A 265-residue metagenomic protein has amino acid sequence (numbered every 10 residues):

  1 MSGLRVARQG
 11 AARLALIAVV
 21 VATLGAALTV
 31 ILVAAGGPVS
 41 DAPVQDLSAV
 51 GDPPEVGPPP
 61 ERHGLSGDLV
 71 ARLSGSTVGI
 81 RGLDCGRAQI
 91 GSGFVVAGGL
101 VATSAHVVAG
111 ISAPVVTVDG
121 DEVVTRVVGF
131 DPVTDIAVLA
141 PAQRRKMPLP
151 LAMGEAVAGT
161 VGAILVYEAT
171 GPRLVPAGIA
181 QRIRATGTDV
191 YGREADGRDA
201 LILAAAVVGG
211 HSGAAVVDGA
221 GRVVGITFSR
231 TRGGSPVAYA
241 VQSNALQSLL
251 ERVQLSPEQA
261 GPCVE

Functional and structural regions predicted by a protein language model:
M1-A12: Terminal targeting segments of Actinobacterial cell-envelope proteins
R13-I31: Hydrophobic membrane-insertion alpha-helices, especially the h-region of bacterial N-terminal signal peptides
V33-V95, V101, A105-V107, S112-A113 (+1 more regions): N-terminal activation segment of mature serine protease catalytic domains
E55-P60, G64, M147-L151, A169 (+1 more regions): Second-shell loop/turn segments in exported
H63, G86-Q89, L100, E155-A156 (+5 more regions): Solvent-exposed, acidic/flexible segments
S74-G79, A137-P148, R173-V264: Active-site region of chymotrypsin-like
G86-I90, A97-L174, P257-G261: Conserved active-site neighborhood of the chymotrypsin/trypsin-like protease fold
V96-A97, G219: A cytosolic small-molecule/anion-sensing beta-strand core signal
